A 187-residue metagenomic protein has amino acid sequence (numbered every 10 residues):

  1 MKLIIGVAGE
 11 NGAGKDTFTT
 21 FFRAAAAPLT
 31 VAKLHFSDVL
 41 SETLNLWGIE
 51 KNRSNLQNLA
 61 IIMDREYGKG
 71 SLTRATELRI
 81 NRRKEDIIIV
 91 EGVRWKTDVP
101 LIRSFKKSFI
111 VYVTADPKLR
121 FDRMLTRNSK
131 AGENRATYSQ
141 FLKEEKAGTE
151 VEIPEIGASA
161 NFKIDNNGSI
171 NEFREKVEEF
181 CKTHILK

Functional and structural regions predicted by a protein language model:
E10: P-loop (Walker A) phosphate-binding loop of NTP-binding proteins
A13: ATP-binding Walker
D16: Walker A/P-loop
L29-I88, V93-P100, Q140: ATP-dependent small-molecule kinase phosphotransfer cores that center on conserved nucleotide phosphate-binding segments
G70-S71, S129-T183: Small-molecule kinase domains that catalyze NTP-dependent phosphoryl transfer to phosphate-bearing small molecules
E91-G92, I102-N128: Conserved phosphate-donor/acceptor-positioning beta-strand/loop module used by diverse small-molecule
